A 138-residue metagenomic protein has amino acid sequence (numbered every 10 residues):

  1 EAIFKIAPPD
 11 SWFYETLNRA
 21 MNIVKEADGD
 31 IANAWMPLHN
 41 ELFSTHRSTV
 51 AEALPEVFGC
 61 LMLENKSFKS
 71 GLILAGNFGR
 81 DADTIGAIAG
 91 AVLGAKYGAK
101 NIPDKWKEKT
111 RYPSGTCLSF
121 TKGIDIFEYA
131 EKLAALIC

Functional and structural regions predicted by a protein language model:
E1-G79: Accessory "access/gating" subregions that flank catalytic or transport cores
K5-D28, S114-C138: Contiguous hydrophobic segments
E52-I137: Catalytic phosphate/nucleotide-handling subdomain of diverse soluble enzymes
